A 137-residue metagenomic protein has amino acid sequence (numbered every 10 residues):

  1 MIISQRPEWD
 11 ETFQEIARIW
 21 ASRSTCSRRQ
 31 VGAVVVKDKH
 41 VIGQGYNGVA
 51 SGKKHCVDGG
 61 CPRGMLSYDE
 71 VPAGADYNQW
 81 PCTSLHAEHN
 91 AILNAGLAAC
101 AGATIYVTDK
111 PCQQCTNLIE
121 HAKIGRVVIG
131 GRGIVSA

Functional and structural regions predicted by a protein language model:
M1-A137: Zinc-dependent deaminase catalytic domain
